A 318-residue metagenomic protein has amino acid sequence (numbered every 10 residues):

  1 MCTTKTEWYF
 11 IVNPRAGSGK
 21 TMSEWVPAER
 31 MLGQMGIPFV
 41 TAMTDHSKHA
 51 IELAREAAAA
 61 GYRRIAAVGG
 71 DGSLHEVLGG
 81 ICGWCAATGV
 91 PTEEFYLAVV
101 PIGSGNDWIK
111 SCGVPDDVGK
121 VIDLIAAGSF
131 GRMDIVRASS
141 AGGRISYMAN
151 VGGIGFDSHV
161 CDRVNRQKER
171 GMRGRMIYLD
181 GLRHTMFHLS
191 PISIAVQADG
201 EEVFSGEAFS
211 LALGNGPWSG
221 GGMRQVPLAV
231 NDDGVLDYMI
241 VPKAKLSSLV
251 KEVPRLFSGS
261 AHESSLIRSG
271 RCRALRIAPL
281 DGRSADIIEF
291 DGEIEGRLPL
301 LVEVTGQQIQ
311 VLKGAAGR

Functional and structural regions predicted by a protein language model:
M1-I65, H75, G79, R318: ATP/NTP phosphate-donor binding region
P14, V68-G70, V100-I102: Glycine-rich beta-strand-to-loop/alpha-helix junction loops that act as flexible
M22-E24, L78-I81, K110-C112, R224-Q225: Short amphipathic alpha-helical segments
M35, G83-F209: Catalytic core of DAGKc-family lipid kinases
A50, G72-V77, D107, M133: Short glycine/serine/threonine-rich phosphate/pyrophosphate-binding segments that cradle anionic phosphate groups
G153, D157, A212-V226, E293-I294: Glycine-rich phosphate/pyrophosphate-binding beta-alpha loops
K168-I177, G221, P227-S248: Gly/Ser/Thr-rich active-site loops/lids in small-molecule metabolic enzymes that frequently grip phosphoryl groups
A198-G200, S205, V230-N231, I240-R318: ATP/nucleoside-binding phosphotransfer catalytic cores, i.e., glycine-rich phosphate-binding loops
